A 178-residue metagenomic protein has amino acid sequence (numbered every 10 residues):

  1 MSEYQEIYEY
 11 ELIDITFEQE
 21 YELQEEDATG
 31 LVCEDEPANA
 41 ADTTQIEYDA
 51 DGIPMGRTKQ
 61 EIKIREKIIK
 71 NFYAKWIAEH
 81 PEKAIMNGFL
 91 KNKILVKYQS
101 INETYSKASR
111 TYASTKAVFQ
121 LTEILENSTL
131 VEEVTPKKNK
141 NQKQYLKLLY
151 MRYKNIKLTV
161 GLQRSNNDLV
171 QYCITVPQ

Functional and structural regions predicted by a protein language model:
M1-Q178: Ribonuclease/tRNase effector modules and their secretory precursors
